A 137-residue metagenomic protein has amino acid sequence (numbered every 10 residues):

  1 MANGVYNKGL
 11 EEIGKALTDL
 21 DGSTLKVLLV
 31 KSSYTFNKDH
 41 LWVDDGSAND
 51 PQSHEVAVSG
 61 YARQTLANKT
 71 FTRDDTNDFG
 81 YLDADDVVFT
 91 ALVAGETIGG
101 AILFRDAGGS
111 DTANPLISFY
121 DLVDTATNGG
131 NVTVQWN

Functional and structural regions predicted by a protein language model:
M1-G99, D106-N137: Small cysteine-rich, disulfide-bonded extracellular modules of the LU/uPAR three-finger superfamily and closely related
